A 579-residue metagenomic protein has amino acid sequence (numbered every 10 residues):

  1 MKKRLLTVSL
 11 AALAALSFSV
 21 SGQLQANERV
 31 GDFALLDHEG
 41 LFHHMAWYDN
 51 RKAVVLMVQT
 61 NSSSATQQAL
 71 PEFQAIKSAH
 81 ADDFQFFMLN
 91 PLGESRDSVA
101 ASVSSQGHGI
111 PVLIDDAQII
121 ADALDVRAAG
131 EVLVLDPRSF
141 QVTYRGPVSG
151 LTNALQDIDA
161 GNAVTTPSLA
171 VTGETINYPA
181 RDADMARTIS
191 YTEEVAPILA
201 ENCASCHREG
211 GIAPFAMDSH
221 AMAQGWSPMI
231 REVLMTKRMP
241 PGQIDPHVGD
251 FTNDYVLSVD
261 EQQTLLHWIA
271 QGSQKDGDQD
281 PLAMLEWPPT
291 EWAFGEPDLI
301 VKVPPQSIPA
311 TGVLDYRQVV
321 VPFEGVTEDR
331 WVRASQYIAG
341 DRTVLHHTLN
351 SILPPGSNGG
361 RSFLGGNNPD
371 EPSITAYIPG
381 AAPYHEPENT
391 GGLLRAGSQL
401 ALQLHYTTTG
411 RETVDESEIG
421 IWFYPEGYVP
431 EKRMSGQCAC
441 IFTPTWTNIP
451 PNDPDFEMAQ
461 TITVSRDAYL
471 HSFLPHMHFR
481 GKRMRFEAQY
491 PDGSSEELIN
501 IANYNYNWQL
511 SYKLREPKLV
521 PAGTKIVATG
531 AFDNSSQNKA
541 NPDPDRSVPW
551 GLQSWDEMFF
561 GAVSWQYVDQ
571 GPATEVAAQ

Functional and structural regions predicted by a protein language model:
M1-L10: Bacterial N-terminal signal peptides that target proteins for export
L16-D32, I158, T165-A183: N-proximal helix/coil linker or "cap" segments that precede and/or mark the start of modular domains
G31, A53, H108-P111, V126-L133 (+1 more regions): Structural micro-motif
A46-Q67: Short active-site neighborhood of thiol/selenol oxidoreductases, capturing the structured segment around
A65-Q106, L113-A123: Structural microenvironment flanking redox-active thiols in thiol-disulfide oxidoreductases
D115-N177: Thiol/selenol-based redox catalytic cores and closely related redox-interacting motifs
S168-V326, R330, H347, G397-Q403: Aromatic- and Gly/Pro-enriched helix-to-coil junctions and flexible linker segments
P241, P246-F251, P281-W331, Q336-Y469 (+1 more regions): Beta-strand-centric surfaces of beta-sandwich/beta-rich domains
